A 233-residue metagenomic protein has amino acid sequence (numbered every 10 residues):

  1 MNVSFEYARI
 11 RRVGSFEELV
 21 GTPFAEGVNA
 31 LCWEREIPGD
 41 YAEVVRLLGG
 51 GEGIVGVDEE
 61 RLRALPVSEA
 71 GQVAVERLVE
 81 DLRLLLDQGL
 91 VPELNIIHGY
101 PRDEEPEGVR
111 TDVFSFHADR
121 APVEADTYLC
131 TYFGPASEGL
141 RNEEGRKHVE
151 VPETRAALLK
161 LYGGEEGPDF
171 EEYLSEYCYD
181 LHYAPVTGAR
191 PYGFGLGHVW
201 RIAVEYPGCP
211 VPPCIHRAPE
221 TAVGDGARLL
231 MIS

Functional and structural regions predicted by a protein language model:
M1-G89: N-terminal auxiliary "cap/dimerization" subdomain that precedes the catalytic jelly-roll/cupin core of mononuclear
P23-F24, R120-V123, V223: Solvent-exposed alpha-helices and their adjacent loops that cap or buttress functional pockets in soluble metabolic
G27-A30, A125-Y128, G197, A227-R228: Short, surface-exposed beta-edge/turn micro-motifs
A42, G139-R141, P210-V211: Short helix/loop capping segments that flank catalytic or ligand/cofactor-binding pockets
S68-D119: Extracellular-facing segments of soluble proteins and assemblies that are Gly/Ser/Thr-biased and enriched in aromatics
I96-H98, C130-F133, R141, V204 (+1 more regions): Short, structured patches in soluble enzyme cores that scaffold and shape functional sites
D112-A189, G195: Catalytic core of non-heme Fe(II) oxygenases with the double-stranded beta-helix
E176-S233: Catalytic core of Fe(II)/2-oxoglutarate
